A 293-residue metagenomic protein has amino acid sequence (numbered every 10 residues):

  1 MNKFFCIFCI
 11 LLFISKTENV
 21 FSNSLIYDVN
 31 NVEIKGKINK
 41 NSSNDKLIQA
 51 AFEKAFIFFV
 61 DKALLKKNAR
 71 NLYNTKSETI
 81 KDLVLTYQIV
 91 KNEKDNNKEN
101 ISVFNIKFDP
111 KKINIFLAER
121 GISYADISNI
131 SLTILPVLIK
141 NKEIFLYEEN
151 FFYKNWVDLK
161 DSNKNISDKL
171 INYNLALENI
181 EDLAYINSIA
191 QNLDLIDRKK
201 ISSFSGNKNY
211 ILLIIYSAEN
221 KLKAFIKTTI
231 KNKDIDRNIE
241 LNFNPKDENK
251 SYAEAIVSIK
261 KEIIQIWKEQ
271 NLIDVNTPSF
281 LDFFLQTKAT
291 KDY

Functional and structural regions predicted by a protein language model:
F4-I14: Sec-dependent N-terminal signal peptides
T17-S24: Boundary at the C-terminal end of the N-terminal hydrophobic targeting segment
S24-N31, N105, D109-K112, S202-S203 (+1 more regions): Amphipathic beta-strand/beta-sheet edge segments enriched in Tyr/Trp
Y27-N39, I57, L132-K142, I235-I239 (+1 more regions): Acidic/histidine-rich, surface-exposed loop or edge segments in extracytoplasmic proteins
D45-K62, N105-F108, K112-I127, N165 (+1 more regions): C-terminal/domain-edge helix-coil "capping" segments
I48-N71, I130-D194, G206: N-terminal segment of the mature soluble domain
N68-L138, F145-E149: Signal peptide-directed extracytoplasmic domains
D82-V90, P136, N172-I226: A short, hydrophobic beta-strand-centered structural micro-motif
